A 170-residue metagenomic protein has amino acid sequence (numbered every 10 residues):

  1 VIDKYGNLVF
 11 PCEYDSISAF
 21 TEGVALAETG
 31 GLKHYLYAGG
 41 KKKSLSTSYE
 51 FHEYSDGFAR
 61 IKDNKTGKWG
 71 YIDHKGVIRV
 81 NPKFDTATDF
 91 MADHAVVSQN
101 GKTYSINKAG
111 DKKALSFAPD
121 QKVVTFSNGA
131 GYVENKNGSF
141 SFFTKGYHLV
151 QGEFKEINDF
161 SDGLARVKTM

Functional and structural regions predicted by a protein language model:
V1-M170: Residue-level detector of conserved, function-critical positions
